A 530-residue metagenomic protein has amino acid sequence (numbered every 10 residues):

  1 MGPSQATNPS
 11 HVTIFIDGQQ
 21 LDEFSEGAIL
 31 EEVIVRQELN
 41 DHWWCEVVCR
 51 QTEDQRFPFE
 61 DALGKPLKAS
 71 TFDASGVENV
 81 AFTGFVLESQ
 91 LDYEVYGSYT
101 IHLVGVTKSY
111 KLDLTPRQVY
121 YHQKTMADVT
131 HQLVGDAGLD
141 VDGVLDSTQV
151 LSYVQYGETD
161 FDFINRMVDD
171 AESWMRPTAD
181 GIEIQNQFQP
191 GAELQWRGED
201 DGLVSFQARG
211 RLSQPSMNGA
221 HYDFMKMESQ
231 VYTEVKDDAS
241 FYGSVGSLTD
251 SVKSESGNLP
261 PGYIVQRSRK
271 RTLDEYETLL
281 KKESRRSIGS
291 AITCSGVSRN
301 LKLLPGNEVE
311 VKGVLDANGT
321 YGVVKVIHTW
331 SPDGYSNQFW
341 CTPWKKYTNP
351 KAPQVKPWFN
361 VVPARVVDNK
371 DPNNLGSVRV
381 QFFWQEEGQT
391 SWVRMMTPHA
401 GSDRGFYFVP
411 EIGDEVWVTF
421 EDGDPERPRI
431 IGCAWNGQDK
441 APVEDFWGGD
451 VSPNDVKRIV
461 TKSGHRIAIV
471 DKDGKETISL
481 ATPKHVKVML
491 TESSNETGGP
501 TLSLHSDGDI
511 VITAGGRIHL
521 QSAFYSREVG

Functional and structural regions predicted by a protein language model:
M1-G530: Amphipathic alpha-helical and helix-coil boundary elements used as assembly and membrane-proximal scaffolds
